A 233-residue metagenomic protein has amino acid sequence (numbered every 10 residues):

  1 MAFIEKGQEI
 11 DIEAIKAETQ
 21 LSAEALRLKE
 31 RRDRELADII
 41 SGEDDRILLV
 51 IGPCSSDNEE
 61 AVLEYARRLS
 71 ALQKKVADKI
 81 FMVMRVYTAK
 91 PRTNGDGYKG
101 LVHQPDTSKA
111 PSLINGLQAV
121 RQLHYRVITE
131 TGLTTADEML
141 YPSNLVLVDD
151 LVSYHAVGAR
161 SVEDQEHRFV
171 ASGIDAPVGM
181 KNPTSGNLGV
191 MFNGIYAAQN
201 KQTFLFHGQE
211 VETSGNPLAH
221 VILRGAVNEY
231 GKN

Functional and structural regions predicted by a protein language model:
M1-E43: N- or domain-start disorder-to-order transition segments that initiate the globular core
A23-L26, S56, I114, V157: Charge-dense, low-complexity intrinsically disordered segments
I40-E43, Q73-A77, Y125-E130: Acidic (Asp/Glu)-rich catalytic clusters
G52: Conserved, mostly hydrophobic/aromatic
S56-V76, A110-Q122: Glycine-rich anion/phosphate-binding loops
K79-N233: Active-site-facing alpha/beta catalytic cores
